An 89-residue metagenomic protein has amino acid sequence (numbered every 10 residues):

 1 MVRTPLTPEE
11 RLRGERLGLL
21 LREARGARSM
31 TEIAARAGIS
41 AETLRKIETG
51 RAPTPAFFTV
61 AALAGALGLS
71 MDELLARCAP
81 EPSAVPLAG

Functional and structural regions predicted by a protein language model:
M1-A27, D72: A short, Lys/Arg-rich alpha-helix, primarily the initiator
V2-T4, L75-G89: Short, charged recognition helix plus adjacent turn of helix-turn-helix-like nucleic-acid-binding domains
R22, T31-E32, A61: Residues within the helices of the helix-turn-helix
G26-I47: Short alpha-helical DNA-recognition segment
A27-S29, P55-F58: Residue-level signal for the short linker/turn that defines the boundary of a DNA-recognition helix
E48, T59, L75-C78: DNA major-groove recognition helix of helix-turn-helix
R51-A56, P82-P86: Short, solvent-exposed alpha-helical "recognition" segments
F58-E73: DNA major-groove recognition helix of helix-turn-helix/homeodomain DNA-binding modules
